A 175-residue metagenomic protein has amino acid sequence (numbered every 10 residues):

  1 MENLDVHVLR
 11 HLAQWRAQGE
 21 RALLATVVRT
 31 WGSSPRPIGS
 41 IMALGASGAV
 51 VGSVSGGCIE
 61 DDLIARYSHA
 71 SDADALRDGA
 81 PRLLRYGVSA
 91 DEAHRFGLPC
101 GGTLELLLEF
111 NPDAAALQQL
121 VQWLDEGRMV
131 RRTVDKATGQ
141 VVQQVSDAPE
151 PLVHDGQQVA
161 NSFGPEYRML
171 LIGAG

Functional and structural regions predicted by a protein language model:
M1-G175: Segments forming oxygen-rich coordination pockets for charged ligands
